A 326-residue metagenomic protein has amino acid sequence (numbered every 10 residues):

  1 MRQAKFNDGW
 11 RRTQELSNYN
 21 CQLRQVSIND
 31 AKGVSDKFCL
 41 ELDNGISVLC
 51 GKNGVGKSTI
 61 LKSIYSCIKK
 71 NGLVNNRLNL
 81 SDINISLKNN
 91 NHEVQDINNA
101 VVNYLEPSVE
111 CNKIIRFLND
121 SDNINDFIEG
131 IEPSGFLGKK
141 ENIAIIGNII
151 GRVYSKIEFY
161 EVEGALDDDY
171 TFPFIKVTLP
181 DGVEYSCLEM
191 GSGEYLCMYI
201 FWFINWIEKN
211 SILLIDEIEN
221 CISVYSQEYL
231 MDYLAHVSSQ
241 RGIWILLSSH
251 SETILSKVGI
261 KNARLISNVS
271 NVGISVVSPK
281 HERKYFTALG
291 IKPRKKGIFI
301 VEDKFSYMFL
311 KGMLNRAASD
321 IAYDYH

Functional and structural regions predicted by a protein language model:
R2-S17, I115-E189: Extended helical coiled-coil dimerization/tether regions that scaffold and oligomerize large DNA-maintenance assemblies
Q14-L61: Pre-Walker A-like glycine/lysine-rich segment at the N-terminus of P-loop NTPase domains
C50-G54, F172-F201, I218-I222: Conserved ABC ATPase signature
K62-K69: A conserved segment at the C-terminal end of the G1
C67, M190-I215, E228: GG-anchored amphipathic helix commonly corresponding to the ABC/SMC/Rad50 NBD signature/C-loop
K69-E132: ABC ATPase nucleotide-binding domain signature region
S248-H250: H-loop/switch region of ABC-family ATPase nucleotide-binding domains
S256-H326: RecA-like P-loop NTPase motor core
